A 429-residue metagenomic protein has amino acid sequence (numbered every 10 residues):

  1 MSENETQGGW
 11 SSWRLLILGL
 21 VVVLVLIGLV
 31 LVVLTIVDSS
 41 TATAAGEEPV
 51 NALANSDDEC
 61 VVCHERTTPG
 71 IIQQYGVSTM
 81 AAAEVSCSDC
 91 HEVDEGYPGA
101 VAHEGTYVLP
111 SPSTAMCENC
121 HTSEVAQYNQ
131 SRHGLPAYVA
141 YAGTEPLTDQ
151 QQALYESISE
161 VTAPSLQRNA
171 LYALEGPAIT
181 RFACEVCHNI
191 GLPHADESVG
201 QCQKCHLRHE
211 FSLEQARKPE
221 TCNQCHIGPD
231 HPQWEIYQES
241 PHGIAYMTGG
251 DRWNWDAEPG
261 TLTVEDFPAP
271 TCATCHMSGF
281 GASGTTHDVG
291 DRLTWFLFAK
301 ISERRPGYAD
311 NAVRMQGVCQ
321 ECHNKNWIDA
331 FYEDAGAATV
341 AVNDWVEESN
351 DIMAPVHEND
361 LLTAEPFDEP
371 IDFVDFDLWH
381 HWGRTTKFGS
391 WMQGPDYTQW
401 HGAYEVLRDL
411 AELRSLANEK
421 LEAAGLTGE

Functional and structural regions predicted by a protein language model:
S2-E429: Short sequence/structural segments immediately N-terminal
